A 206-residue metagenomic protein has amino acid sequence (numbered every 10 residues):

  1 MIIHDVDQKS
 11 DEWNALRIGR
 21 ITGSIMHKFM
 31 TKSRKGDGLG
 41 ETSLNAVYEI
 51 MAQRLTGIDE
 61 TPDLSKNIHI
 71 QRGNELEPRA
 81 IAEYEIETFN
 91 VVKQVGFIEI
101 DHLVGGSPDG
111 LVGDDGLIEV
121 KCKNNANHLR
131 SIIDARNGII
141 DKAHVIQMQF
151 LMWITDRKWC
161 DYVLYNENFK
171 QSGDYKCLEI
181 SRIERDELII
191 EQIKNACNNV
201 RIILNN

Functional and structural regions predicted by a protein language model:
M1, N205-N206: C-terminal end-of-chain micro-motif
M1-E75, G138: Charged, glycine-rich intrinsically disordered N-terminal tails and low-complexity linkers that flank
S10, M26, N45, I81 (+3 more regions): Generic intrinsically disordered, low-complexity segments enriched for polar/acidic and small residues
Y48, I81, M148: Generic structural marker for isolated residues within well-ordered, non-membrane alpha-helices of soluble domains
G57, T61, A82, D109-G110 (+1 more regions): A generic structural micro-environment signature that highlights single residues at secondary-structure boundaries
I70-V92: Acidic-basic catalytic patches of nuclease active cores, encompassing PD-(D/E)XK and other metal-cofactor nuclease
I86-P108, V112-L204: Nucleic-acid nuclease catalytic cores
